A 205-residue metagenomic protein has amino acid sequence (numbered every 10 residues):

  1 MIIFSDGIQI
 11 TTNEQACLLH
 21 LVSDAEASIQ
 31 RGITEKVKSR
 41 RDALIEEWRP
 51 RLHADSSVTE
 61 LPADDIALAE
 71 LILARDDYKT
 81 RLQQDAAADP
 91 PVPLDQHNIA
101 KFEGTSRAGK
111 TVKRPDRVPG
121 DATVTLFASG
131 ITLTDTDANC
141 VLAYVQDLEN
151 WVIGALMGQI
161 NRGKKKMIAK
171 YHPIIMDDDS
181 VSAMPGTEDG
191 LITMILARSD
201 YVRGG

Functional and structural regions predicted by a protein language model:
I2-F4, N13-F127, T136-G205: Compositionally biased, non-globular sequence tracts
